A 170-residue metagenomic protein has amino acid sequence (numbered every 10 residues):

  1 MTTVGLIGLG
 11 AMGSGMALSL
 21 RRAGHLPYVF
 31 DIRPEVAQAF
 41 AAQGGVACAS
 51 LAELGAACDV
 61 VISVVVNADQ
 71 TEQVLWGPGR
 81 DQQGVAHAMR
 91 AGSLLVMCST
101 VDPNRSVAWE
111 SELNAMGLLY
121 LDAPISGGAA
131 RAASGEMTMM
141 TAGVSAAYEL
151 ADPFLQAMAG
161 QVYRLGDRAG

Functional and structural regions predicted by a protein language model:
M1-V64, S93: NAD(P)+-binding Rossmann beta1-loop-alpha1 motif at the extreme N-terminus of oxidoreductases
V4, T100-G170: Rossmann-fold dinucleotide-binding core
G13, A47-A49, G79-G84, I125-G127: A generic local structural motif
M16, V36, S50, Q70 (+3 more regions): Hydrophobic alpha-helical segments typical of transmembrane helices and their membrane-interface/capping positions
A17-S19, A41, Q73-W76, V107-S111 (+1 more regions): Short amphipathic alpha-helical segments
V36-A37, T71, A130-S134: A short acidic, helix-capping loop that chelates divalent metal ions and anchors anionic groups
L51-L119: Rossmann-fold NAD(P) dinucleotide-binding segment
